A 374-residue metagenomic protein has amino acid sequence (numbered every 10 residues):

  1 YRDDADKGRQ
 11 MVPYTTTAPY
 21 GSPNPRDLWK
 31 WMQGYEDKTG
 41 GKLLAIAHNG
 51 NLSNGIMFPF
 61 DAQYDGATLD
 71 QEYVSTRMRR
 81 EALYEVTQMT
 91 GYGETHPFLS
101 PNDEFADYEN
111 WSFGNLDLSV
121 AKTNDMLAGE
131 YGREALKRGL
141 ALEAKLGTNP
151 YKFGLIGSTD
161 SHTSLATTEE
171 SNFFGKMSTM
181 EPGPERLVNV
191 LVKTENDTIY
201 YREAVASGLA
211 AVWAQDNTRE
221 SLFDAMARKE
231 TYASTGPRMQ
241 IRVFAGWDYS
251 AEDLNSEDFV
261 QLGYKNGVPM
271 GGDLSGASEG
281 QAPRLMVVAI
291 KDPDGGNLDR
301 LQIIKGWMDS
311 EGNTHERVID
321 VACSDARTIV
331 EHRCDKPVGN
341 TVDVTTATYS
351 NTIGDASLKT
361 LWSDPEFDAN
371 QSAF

Functional and structural regions predicted by a protein language model:
Y1-R2: Hydrophobic or amphipathic alpha-helical targeting/insertion segments
D6, Q33-L43, N49-Y64, L69-F374: C-terminal functional module detector
Q10-P23, V120-E130: The substrate-binding groove and active-site-proximal loops of carbohydrate-active enzymes, especially glycoside
T17-R26, D103-E109: Conserved, charged catalytic cores of large soluble enzymes
P23-L28, D65-T68: Well-ordered, non-membrane alpha-helical segments in soluble/globular domains
